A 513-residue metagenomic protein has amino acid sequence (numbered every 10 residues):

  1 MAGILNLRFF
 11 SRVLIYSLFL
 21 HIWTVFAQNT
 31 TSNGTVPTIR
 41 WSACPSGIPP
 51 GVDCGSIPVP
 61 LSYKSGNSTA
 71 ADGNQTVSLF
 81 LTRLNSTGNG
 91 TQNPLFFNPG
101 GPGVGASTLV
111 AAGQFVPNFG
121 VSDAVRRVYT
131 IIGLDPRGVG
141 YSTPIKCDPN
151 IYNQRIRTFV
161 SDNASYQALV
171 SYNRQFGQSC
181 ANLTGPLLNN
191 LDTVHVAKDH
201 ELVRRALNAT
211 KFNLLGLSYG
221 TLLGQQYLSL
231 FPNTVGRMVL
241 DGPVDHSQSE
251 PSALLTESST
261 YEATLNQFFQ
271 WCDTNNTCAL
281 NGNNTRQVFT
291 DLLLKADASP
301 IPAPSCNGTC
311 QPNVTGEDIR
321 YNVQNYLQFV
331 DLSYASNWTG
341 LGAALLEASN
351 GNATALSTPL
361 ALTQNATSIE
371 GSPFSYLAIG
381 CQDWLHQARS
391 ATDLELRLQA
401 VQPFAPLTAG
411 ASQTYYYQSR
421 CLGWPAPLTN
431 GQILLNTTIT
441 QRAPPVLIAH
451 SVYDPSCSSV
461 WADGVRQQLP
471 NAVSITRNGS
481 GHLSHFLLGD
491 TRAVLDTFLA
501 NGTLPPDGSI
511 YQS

Functional and structural regions predicted by a protein language model:
M1-Q28: Fungal secretory targeting signals
N29-D318, A378-I379, W384-S513: Gly/Pro-rich cap/lid or specificity-loop segments adjacent to the active site
L187, L255, Q324-N325, T367-S368: Second-shell loop/turn segments in exported
Q267-F268, D318-V323, G340-A344: A general alpha-helix detector
P312, I319-D331: An accessory alpha-helical subdomain
F329-S333, Y453-S456: Acidic catalytic loop of the alpha/beta-hydrolase fold
S336-G340, N350-A353: Glycine-rich, aromatic-lined ligand/substrate-binding cores of catalytic and carbohydrate-binding domains
T354-W384: Long, low-complexity segments enriched in small/aliphatic residues
